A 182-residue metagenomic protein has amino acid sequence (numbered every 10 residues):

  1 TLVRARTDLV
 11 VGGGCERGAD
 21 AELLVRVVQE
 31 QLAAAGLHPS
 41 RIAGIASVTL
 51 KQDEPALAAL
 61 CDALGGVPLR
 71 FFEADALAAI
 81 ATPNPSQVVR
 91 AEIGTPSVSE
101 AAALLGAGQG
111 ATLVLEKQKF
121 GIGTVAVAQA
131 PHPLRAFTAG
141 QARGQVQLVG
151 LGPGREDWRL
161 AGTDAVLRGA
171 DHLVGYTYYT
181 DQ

Functional and structural regions predicted by a protein language model:
T1-K51, A128-Q129, G175-T180: Conserved mixed alpha/beta catalytic, RNA-binding, or beta-rich assembly cores of soluble enzyme, regulatory
T1-R4, E100-R135: C-terminal edge-of-domain segments
A5-L9, I42, G108-A111, G121-I122 (+2 more regions): Short coil/turn connectors at secondary-structure junctions
G12-G14, V114-K117, A128, L148-G150: Short beta-strand segments
A34-L37, A139-Q182: Glycine-rich, flexible N-terminal cofactor/catalytic loop recognition
V48-L50, L57-V98: Long, charge-dense
L69-E73, T112-K117, G175-Y176: General beta-strand structural signal in soluble alpha/beta enzymes
D75-I80, G121, T180-Q182: Short gly/pro/ser/thr-enriched loop/turn and capping motifs at secondary-structure boundaries
